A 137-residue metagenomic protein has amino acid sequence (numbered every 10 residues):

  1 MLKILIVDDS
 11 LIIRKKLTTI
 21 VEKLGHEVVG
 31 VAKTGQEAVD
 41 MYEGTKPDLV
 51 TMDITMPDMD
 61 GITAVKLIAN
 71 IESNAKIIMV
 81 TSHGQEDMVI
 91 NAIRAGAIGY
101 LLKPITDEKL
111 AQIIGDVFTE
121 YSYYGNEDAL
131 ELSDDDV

Functional and structural regions predicted by a protein language model:
L11-G30: Two-component/phosphorelay signaling modules centered on CheY-like receiver
T34-E37, D60-T63: Acidic catalytic/metal-coordinating carboxylates
T45-T51: Active-site beta3 strand of CheY-like receiver
M56: Receiver (REC) domain active-site loop signature in two-component systems and cognate sites in sensor histidine kinases
D87, I105-I114: C-terminal output helix
Q112, T119-V137: CheY-like receiver
